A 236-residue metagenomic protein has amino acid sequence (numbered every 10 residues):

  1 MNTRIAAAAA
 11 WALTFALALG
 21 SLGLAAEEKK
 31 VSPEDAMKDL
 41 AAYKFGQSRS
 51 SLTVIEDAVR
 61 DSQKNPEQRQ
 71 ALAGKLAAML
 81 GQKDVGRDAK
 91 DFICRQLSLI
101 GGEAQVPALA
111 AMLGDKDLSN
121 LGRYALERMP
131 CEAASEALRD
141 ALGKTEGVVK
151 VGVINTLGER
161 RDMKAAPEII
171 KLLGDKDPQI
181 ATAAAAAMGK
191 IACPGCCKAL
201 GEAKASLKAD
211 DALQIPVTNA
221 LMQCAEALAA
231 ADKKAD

Functional and structural regions predicted by a protein language model:
M1-A12: Bacterial N-terminal signal peptides that target proteins for export
A10-S21: Bacterial N-terminal signal peptides
E27-D39, S62-G81, I100-G114, S119 (+6 more regions): Amphipathic alpha-helical scaffolding segments comprising HEAT/armadillo-like alpha-solenoid repeats
F45-A89: N-terminal, post-signal-peptide region of Sec/Tat-exported proteins
S48, G86-K90, V106, S119 (+5 more regions): Residue-level detector of extended alpha-helical repeat arrays and alpha-solenoid scaffolds
V54-D57, F92-L99, A125-R128, T156-E159 (+4 more regions): Core register positions within helices of long alpha-helical scaffolds
Q214, N219-D236: Extracellular/periplasmic ectodomains of large secreted or surface enzymes and adhesion receptors
